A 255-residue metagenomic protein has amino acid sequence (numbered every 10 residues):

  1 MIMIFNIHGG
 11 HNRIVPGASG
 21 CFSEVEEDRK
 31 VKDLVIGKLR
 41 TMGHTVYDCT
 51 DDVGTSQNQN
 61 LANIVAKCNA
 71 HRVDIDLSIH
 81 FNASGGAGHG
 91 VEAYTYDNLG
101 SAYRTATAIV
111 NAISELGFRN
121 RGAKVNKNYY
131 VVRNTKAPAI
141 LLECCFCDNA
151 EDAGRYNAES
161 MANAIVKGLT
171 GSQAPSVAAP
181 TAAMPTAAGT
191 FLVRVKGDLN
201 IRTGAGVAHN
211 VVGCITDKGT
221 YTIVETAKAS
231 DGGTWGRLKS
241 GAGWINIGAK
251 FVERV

Functional and structural regions predicted by a protein language model:
I2-F5, N12-V15, V25-A179: Active-site-proximal helix/loop segments of hydrolytic enzymes
H8, Y94, E143, R202 (+2 more regions): Residue-level detector of conserved, well-ordered beta-strand and adjacent loop positions that form binding/recognition
G9-R13, G197-N200: Short polar catalytic/cofactor-binding loops
S19: Conserved catalytic cores of very large enzyme subunits
F81, C147, L199, K250-V252: Hydrophobic pocket-lining residues within nucleotide cofactor-binding pockets
A178-N200, C214-D217, E253-V255: SH3-family beta-barrel domains
A205-N210: Short alpha-helix capping/helix-loop boundary micro-motifs
V212-F251: SH3/SH3-like beta-barrel superfamily modules
